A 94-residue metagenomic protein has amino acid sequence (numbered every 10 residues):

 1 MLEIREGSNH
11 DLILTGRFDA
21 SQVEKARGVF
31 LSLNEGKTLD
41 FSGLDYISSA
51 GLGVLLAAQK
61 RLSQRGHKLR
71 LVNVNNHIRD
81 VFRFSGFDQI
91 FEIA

Functional and structural regions predicted by a protein language model:
M1-I13: Short beta-strand/loop segment at the start of cytosolic alpha/beta domains
T15-D19: Glycine/Thr-rich beta-alpha phosphate-binding loop at enzyme active sites
A20-I90: Amphipathic alpha-helical interaction surfaces in cytosolic regulatory modules
E92-A94: Short acidic-hydrophobic, aromatic-tinged amphipathic segments that line or gate anion-handling sites
